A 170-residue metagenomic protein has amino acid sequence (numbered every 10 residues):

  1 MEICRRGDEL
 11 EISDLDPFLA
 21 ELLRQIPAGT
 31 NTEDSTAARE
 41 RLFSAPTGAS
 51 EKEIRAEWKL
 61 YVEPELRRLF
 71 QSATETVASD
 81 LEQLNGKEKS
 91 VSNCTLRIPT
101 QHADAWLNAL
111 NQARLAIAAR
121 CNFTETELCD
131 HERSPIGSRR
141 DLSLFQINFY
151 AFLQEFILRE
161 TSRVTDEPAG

Functional and structural regions predicted by a protein language model:
M1-L96, H102-A105, A109-G170: Charged, alpha-helix-forming regions
